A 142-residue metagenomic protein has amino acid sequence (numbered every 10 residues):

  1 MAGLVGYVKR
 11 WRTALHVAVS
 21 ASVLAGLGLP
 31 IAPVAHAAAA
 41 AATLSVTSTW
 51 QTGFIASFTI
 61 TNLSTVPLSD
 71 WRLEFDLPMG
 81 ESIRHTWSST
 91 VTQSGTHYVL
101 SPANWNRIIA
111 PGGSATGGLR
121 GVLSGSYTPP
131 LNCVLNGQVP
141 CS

Functional and structural regions predicted by a protein language model:
A2-G6, A14-H16, S20-I31, H36-S142: Extracellular low-complexity, O-glycosylation-prone Ser/Thr/Pro/Gly-rich "stalks" and linkers flanking catalytic
